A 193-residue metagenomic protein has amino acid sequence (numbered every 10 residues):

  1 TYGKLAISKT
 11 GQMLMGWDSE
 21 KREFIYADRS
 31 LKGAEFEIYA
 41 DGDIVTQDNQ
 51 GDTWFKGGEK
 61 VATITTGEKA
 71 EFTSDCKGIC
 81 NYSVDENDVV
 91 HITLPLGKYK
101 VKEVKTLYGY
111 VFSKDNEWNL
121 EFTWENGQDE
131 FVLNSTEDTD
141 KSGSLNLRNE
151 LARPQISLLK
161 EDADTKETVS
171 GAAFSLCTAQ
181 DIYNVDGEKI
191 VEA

Functional and structural regions predicted by a protein language model:
T1-A193: Solvent-exposed loop/turn and edge beta-strand elements of beta-rich ligand-binding domains
